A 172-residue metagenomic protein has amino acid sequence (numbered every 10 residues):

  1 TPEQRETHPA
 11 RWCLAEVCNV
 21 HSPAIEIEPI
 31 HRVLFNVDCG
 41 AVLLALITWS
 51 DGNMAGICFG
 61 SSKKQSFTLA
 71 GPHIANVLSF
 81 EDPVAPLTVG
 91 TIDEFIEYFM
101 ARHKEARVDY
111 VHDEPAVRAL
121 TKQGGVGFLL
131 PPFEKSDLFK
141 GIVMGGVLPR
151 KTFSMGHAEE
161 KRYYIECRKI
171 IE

Functional and structural regions predicted by a protein language model:
T1-E172: Surface-exposed, charge/polar-rich loops and edge strands
